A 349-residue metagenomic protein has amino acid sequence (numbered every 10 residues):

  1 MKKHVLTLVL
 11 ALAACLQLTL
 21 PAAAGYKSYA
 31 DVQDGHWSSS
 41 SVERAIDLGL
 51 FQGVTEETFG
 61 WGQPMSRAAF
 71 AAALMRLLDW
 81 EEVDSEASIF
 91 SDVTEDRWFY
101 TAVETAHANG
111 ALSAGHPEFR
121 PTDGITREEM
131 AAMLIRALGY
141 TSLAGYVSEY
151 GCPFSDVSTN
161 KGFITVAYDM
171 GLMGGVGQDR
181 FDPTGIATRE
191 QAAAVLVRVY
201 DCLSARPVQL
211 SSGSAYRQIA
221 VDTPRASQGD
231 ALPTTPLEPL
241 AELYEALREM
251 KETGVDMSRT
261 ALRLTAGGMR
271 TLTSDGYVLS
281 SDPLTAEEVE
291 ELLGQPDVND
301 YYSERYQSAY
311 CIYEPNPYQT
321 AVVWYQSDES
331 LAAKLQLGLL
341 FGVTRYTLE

Functional and structural regions predicted by a protein language model:
L6-L8, A13-S39, Q52-A71, M75-Y100 (+4 more regions): Feature responds to low-complexity, polar/acidic, surface-exposed segments characteristic of secreted/exported proteins
S39-E43, R67, A71-M75, Y100-V103 (+7 more regions): Extracytoplasmic/secreted envelope proteins and their assembly/folding machinery, especially bacterial periplasmic
G171, S214-Q218, V255-A261, F341-Y346: Loop/turn elements at helix/coil->beta-strand transitions in domains of secreted/extracellular proteins
R217-L292: Substrate-binding surface in catalytic domains of secreted glycosidases
D230-P233, V343-E349: Hydrophobic residues within beta-strands of alpha/beta enzymes
R259-K334: Glycan-binding loop/region signatures in secreted carbohydrate-active enzymes
S330-L337, F341-Y346: Conserved, well-ordered alpha-helix/loop/beta-strand core segments that scaffold catalytic motifs
